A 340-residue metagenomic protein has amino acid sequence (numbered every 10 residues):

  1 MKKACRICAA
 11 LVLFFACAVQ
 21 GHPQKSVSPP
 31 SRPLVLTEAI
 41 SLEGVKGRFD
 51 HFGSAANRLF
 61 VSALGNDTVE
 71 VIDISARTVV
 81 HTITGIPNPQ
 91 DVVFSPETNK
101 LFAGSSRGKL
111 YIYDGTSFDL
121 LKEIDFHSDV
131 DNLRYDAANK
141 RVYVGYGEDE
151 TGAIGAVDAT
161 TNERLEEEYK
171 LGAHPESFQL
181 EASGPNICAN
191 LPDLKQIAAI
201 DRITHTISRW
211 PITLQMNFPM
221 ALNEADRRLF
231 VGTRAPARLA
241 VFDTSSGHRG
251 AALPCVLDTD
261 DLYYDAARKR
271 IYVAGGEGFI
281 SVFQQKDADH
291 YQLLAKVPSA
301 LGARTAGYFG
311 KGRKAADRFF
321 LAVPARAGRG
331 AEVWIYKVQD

Functional and structural regions predicted by a protein language model:
M1-A9: Bacterial N-terminal signal peptides that target proteins for export
C8-A18: Bacterial N-terminal signal peptides
C17-D340: Predominantly soluble domains enriched in secretory-pathway, periplasmic, or organellar proteins
